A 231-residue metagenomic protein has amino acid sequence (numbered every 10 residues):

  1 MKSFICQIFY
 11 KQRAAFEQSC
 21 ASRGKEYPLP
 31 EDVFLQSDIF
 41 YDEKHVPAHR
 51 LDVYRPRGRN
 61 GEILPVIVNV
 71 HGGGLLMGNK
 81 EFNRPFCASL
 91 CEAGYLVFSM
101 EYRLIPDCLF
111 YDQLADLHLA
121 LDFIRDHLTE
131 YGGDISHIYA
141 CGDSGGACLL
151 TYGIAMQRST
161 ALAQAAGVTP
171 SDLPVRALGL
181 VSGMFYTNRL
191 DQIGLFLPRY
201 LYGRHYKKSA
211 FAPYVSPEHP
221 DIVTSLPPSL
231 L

Functional and structural regions predicted by a protein language model:
M1-L231: Alpha/beta-hydrolase superfamily serine-hydrolase fold, recognizing
